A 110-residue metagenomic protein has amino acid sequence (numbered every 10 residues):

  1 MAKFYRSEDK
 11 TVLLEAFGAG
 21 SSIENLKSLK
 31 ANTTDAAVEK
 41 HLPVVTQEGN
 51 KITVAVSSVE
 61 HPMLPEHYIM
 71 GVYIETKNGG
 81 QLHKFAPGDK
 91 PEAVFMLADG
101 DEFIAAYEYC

Functional and structural regions predicted by a protein language model:
A2-F4, H67-G71, F103: Exposed beta-strand and adjacent loop surfaces of beta-rich binding modules that mediate intermolecular recognition
Y5-D9, S21-E24: Short cysteine-rich clusters marking metal-coordination/redox-active sites
E15-K51: Transition segment at domain starts
V56-L64: Short amphipathic, basic-aromatic surface patches that mediate peripheral association with negatively charged
Y68-G80: Extended low-complexity, serine/threonine- and proline-enriched intrinsically disordered segments
G79-K90: Solvent-exposed serine/threonine-rich low-complexity stretches and specific carbohydrate-binding patches
P91-F95: Short strand-edge motifs at loop-to-beta-strand transitions and within beta-strands of extracellular beta-rich domains
E102-C110: Short, aromatic- and glycine-rich surface loops/edge beta-strands on solvent-exposed regions
